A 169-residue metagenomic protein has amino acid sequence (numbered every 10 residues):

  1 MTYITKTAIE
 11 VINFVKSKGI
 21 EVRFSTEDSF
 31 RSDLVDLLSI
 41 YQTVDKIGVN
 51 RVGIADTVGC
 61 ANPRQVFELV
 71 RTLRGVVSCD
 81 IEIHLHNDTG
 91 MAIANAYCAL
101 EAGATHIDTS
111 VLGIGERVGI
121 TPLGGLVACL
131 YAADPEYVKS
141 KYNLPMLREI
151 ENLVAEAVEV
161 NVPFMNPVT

Functional and structural regions predicted by a protein language model:
M1-I81, Y97-A104: Alpha/beta enzyme core
E27-F30, G59-P63, L85-T89, L112-E116 (+1 more regions): Hydrophobic alpha-helical scaffolding
T43, T72, V76, C129 (+2 more regions): Generic, well-ordered alpha-helical scaffold segments in large soluble proteins
E68, T121, G125, Y142-E149: Generic recognition of stable, solvent-exposed alpha-helical segments in well-folded globular domains
T72-V77, H106-D108, G113, L123 (+1 more regions): Internal nucleotide-binding/catalytic subdomain
H84-V111: Small-aliphatic-rich amphipathic alpha-helix that forms the alpha element of a beta-alpha
G113-E136, T169: Mobile "lid/hinge" segments at catalytic clefts and subdomain interfaces of large enzymes
D134-T169: A mid-to-C-terminal "edge-of-domain" accessory segment
